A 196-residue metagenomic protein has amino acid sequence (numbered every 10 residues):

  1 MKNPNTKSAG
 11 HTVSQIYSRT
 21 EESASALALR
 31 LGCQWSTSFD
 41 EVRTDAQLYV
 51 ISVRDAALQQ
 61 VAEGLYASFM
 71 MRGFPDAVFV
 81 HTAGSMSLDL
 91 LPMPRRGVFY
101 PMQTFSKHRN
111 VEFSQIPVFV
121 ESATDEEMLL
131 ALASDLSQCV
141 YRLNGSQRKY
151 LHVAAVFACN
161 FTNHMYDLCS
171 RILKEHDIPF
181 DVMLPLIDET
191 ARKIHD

Functional and structural regions predicted by a protein language model:
M1-T37, E41: NAD(P)+-binding Rossmann beta1-loop-alpha1 motif at the extreme N-terminus of oxidoreductases
H11-T12, Q138, I178: Short phosphate-binding/catalytic loops that engage adenosine nucleotides
E22-S23, A56-A57, M86, T124-E127 (+1 more regions): Short alpha-helical
L27, V61, M128-L132: Hydrophobic side chains in well-ordered alpha-helices
R30-V111: Rossmann-like NAD(P)(H) cofactor-binding subdomain of soluble oxidoreductases
V80-H152: Rossmann-fold dinucleotide-binding core
S146-D196: Helical "substrate-binding/catalytic lid" subdomain of Rossmann-like NAD(P)-dependent dehydrogenases/reductases
